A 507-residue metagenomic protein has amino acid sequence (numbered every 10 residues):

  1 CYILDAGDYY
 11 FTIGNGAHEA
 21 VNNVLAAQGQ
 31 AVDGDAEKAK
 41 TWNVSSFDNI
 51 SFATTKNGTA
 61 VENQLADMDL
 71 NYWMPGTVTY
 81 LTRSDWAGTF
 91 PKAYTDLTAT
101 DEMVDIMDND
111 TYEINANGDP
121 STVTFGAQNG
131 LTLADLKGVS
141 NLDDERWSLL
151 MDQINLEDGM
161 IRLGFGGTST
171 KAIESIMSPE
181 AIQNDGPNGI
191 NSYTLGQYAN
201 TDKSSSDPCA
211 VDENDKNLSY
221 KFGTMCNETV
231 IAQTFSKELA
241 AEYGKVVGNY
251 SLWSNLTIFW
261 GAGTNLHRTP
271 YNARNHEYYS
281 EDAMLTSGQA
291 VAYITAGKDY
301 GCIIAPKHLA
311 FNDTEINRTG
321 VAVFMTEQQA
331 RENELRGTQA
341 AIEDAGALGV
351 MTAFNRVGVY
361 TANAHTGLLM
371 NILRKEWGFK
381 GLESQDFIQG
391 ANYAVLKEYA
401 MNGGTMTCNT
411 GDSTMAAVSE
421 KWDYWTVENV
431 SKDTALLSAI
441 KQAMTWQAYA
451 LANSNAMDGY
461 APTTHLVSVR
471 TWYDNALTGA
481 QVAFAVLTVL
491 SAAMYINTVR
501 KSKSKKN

Functional and structural regions predicted by a protein language model:
C1-T12, A17, G58-N507: Glycoside hydrolase catalytic-domain context in secreted enzymes
E19-V61: Short beta-strand elements
